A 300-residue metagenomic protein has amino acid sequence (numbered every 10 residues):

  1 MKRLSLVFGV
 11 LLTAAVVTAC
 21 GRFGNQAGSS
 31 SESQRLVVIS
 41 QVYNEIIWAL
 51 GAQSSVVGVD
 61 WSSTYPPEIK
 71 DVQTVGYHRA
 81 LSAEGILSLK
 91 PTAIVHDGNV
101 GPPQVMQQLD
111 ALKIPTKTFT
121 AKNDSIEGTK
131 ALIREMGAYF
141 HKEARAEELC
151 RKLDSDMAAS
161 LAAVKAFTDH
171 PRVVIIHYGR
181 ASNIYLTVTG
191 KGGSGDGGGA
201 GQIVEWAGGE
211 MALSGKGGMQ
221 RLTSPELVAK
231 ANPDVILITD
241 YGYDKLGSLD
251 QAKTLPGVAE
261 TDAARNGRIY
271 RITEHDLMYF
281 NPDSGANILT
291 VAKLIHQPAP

Functional and structural regions predicted by a protein language model:
M1-L6: Positively charged n-region of N-terminal signal peptides that target proteins for export
T18-A19: C-terminal motif of bacterial Sec signal peptides marking the signal peptidase cleavage site
Q34-I47, R145-A207: Basic- and aromatic-lined ligand-binding clefts that recognize polyanionic substrates
Q34-R35, E127-R134, A138, E147 (+3 more regions): Structured C-terminal subdomain patch of bacterial secreted/periplasmic proteins
R35-N99, G192, M211-A212: A short, structured surface patch at a secondary-structure boundary
D60-E68, T187-Q220: Alpha-helical, coiled-coil/dimerization segments enriched in small aliphatic residues
Y65, P103-Y139: Flexible loop/hinge segments that line or gate small-molecule binding clefts
A80-H96, I114, S224-Y241: Proline-aspartate-enriched helix->loop->beta-strand connector
